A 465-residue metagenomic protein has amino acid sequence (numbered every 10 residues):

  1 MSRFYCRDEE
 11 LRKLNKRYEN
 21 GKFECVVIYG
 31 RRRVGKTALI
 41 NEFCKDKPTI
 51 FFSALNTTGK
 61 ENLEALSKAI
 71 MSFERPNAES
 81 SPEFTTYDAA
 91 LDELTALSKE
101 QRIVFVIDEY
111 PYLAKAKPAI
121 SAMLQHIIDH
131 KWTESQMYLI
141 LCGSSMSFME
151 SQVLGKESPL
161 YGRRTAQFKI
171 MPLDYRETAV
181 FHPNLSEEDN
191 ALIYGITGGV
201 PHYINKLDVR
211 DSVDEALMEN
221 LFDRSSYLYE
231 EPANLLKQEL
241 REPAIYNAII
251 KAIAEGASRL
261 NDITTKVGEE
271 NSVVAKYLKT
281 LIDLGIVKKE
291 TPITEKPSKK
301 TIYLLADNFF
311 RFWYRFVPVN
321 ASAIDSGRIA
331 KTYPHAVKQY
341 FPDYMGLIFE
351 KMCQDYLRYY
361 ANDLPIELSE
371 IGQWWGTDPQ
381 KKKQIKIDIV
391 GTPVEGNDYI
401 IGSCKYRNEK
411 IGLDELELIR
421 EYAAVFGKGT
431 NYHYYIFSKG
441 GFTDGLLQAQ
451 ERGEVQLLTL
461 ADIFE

Functional and structural regions predicted by a protein language model:
M1-A330, P334: Phosphate-binding site recognition
I293, I302-E465: A cross-kingdom feature that marks ATP-driven nucleic-acid transaction machinery
